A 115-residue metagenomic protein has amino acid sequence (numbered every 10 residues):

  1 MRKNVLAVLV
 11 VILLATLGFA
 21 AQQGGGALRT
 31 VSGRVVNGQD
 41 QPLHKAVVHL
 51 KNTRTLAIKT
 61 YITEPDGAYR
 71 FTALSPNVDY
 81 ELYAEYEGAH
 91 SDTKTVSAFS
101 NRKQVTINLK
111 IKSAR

Functional and structural regions predicted by a protein language model:
L14-T30, R34-Q39, T95, K110-A114: Beta-strand-rich domain onsets/edges
V31, G38-N52: Short, ordered, surface-exposed loop/turn motifs in non-cytosolic proteins
R54-A68: Short, acidic Ser/Thr/Gly-rich low-complexity loop/linker segments typical of extracellular and cell-surface proteins
F71-V78: Short Pro-Gly-centered beta-turn/loop motif in secreted/extracellular proteins
V78-G88: A short, solvent-exposed beta-strand micro-motif common in secreted/extracellular proteins
E87-V105: Structured interaction patches on ligand/partner-binding surfaces of diverse proteins
